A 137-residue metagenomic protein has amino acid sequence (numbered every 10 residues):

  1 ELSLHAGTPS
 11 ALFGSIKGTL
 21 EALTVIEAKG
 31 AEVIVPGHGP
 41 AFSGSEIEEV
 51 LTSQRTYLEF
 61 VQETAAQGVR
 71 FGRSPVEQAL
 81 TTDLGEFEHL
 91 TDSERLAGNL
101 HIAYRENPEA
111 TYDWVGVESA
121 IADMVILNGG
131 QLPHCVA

Functional and structural regions predicted by a protein language model:
E1-A28: Catalytic core of the metallo-beta-lactamase
S3, S10, S15, S43-S45 (+4 more regions): Generic serine detector
G18-T81, G85: Divalent-metal (often Zn2+) His-rich catalytic cores of metallo-beta-lactamase-fold enzymes
R70-A137: C-terminal regulatory/interaction regions
